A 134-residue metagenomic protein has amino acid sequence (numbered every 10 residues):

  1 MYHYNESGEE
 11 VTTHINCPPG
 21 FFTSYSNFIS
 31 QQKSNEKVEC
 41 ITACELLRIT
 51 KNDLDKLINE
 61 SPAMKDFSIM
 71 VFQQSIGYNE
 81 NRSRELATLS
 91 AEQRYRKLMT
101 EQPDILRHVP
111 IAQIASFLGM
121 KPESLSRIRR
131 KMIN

Functional and structural regions predicted by a protein language model:
M1-C40: Cyclic nucleotide-binding regulatory domains
Y2, S24-Y25, K56-L57, L98 (+1 more regions): Residues that scaffold the ATP/ADP-binding catalytic core of kinase and kinase-like folds
T13, L46-L47: A residue-level structural signature of the nucleotidyltransferase/glycosyltransferase Rossmann-like core
N16-C17, I41, I49-T50, N59: A conserved hydrophobic position in a structured secondary element of the catalytic/binding core that shapes
F22, L47, D55: Nucleotide phosphate-binding site architecture
S34, N52-S90, R94: A small-molecule sensor/coupling module
L89-N134: Phosphate-/nucleic-acid-contacting segments
